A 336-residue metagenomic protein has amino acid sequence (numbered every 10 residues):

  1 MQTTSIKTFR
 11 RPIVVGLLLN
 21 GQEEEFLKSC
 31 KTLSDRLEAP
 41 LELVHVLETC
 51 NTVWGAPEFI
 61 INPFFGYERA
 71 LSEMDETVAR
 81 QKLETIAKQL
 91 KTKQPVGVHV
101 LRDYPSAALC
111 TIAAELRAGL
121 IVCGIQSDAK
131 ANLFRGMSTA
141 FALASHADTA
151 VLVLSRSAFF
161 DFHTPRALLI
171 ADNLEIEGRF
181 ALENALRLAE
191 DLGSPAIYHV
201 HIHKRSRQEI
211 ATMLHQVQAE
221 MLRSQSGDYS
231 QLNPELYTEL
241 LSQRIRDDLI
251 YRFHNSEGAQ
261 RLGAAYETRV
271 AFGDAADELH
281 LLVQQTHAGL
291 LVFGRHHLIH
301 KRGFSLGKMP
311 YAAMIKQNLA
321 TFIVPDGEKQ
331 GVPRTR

Functional and structural regions predicted by a protein language model:
M1-T8, Q22, E48-N51, R69 (+7 more regions): Structural beta-alpha unit
Q2-G66, R166-P234, R261: Small/aliphatic-rich secondary-structure junction motif
T32-D35, A114-E115, S145, Q284 (+1 more regions): Solvent-exposed polar/charged
F64-V78, S224-D247: A short acidic, glycine-rich active-site loop that binds or catalyzes chemistry on phosphate/adenosine moieties
V122-I125, A150-S157, G294, T321-D326: Short beta-strand elements of ligand-binding domains
C123-A142, P165, L290-K316, G331-V332: Glycine-rich, Arg-bearing micro-motifs that act as flexible, cationic patches
R135-T139, A150-A158, L174-L188: Active-site glycine-rich loop that binds ribose-phosphate moieties when present
